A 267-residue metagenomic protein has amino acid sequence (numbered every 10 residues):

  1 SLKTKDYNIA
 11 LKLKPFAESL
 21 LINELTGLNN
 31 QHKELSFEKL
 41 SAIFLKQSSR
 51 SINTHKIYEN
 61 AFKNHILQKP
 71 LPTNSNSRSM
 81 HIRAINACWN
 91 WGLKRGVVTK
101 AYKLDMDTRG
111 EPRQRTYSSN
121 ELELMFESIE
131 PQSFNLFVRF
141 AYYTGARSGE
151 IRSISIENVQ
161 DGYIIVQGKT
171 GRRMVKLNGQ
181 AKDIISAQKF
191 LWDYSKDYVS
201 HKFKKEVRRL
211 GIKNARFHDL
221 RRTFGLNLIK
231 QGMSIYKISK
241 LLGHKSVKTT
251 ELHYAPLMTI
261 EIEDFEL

Functional and structural regions predicted by a protein language model:
L2-P70: N-terminal DNA-binding module of tyrosine recombinases/phage integrases
P15, L124, K176, Q180-D183 (+2 more regions): DNA/chromatin major-groove-contacting recognition/catalytic segments
A61-L104, G145-G149, K205: N-terminal DNA-binding recognition helix of tyrosine site-specific recombinases/integrases
T73-S79, K213-G232, K245, T249: Short basic/aromatic active-site micro-motif
S79, V98-S148, R152, R221: Basic, Lys/Arg- and aromatic-enriched nucleic-acid-binding interface segment
E121, T144, G149, S153-I184: Conserved tyrosine-mediated DNA breakage-rejoining catalytic core shared by Y-recombinases
N158-D161, M233-L252: Short, polar N-cap/turn motifs at the start of nucleic acid-interacting alpha helices
N178-K213: Active-site/catalytic core of tyrosine-dependent DNA strand-transfer enzymes
